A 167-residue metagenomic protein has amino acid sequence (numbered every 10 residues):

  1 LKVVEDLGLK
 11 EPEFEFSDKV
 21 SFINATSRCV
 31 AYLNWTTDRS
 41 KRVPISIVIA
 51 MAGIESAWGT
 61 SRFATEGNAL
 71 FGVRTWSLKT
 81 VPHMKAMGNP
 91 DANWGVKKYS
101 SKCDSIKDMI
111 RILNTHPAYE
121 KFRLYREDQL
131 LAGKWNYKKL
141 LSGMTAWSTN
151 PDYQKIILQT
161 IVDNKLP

Functional and structural regions predicted by a protein language model:
L1-I49, I54, W58-P167: Catalytic cores of secreted/periplasmic lytic hydrolases that degrade extracellular macromolecules
